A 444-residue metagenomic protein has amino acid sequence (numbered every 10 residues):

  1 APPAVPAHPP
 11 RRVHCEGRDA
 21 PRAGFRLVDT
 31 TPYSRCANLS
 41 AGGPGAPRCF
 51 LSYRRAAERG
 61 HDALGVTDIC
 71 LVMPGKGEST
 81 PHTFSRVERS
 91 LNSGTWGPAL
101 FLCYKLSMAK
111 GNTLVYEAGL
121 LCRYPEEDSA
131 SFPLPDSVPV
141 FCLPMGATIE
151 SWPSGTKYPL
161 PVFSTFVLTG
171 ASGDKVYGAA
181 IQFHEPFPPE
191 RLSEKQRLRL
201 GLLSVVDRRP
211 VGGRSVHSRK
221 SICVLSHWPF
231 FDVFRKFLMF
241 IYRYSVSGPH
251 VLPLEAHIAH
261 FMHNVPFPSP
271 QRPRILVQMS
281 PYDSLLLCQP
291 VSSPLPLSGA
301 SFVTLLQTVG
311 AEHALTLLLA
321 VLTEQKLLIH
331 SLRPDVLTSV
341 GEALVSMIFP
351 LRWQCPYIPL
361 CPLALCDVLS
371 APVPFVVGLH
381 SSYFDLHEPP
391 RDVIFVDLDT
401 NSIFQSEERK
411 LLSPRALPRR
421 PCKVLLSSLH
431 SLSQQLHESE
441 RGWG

Functional and structural regions predicted by a protein language model:
A1-K110: Peripheral, non-catalytic segments of secretory and membrane proteins
G97-G444: UDENN/dDENN subdomains and adjacent acidic, S/T/P-rich linkers in DENN-containing trafficking regulators
